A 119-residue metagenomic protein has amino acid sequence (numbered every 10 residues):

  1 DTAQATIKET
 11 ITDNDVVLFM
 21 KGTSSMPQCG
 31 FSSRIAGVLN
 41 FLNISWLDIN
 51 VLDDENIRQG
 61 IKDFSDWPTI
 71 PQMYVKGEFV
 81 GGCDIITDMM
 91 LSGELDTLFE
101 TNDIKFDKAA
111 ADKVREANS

Functional and structural regions predicted by a protein language model:
D1-V17, D107-S119: N-terminal leader/targeting and pre-domain segments
A3-A5, R58-I61: Eukaryotic intrinsically disordered and solvent-exposed regulatory patches
I7-S45: Local sequence-structure signature of Cys/Sec-based thiol-disulfide redox active-site neighborhoods
V17-F19, S45-N50, Q72-Y74, F79: Beta-strand cores of modular interaction/reader domains in eukaryotic scaffold and signaling proteins, especially PDZ
N40-Q59, W67-P68: Thiol-based oxidoreductase modules, predominantly thioredoxin-like and allied folds used for disulfide exchange
L52, I57, T97-S119: Terminal leader/tail segments of proteins
Q59-T69, A110-K113: Short Fe-S-cluster ligation motifs
V75-A110: Non-catalytic, surface beta->alpha helical segment in thiol-disulfide oxidoreductase systems
